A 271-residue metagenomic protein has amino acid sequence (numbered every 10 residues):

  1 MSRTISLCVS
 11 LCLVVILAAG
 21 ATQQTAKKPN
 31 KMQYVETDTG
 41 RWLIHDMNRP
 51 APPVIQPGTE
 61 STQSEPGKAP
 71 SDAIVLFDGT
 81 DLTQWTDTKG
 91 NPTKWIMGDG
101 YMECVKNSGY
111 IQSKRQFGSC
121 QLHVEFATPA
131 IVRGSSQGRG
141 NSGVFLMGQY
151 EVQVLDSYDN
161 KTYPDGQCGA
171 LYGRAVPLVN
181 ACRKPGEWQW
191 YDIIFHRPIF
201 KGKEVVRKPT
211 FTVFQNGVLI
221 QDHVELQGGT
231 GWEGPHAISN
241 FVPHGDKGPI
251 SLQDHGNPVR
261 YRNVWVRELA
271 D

Functional and structural regions predicted by a protein language model:
M1-I5: Positively charged n-region of N-terminal signal peptides that target proteins for export
C8-A18: Bacterial N-terminal signal peptides
T22-D271: Carbohydrate-interacting regions of secretory-pathway proteins
